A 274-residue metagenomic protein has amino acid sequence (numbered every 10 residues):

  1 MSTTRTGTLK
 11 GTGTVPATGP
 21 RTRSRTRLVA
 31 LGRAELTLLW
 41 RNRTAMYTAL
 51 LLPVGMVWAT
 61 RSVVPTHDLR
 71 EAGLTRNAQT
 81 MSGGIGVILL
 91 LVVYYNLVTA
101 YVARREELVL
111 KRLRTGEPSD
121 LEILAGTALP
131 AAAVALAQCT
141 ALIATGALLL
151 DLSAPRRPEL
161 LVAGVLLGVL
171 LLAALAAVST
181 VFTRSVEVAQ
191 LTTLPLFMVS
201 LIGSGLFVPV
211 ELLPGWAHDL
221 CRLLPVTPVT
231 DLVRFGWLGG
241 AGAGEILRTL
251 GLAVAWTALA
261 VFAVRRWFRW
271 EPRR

Functional and structural regions predicted by a protein language model:
S2-G7, G13-G32, W216-V226: Short, membrane-interfacial amphipathic segments enriched in basic
T4, R23, R27, R33-E107 (+6 more regions): Transmembrane helix-boundary elements of multi-pass transport/secretion proteins, especially ABC-type permease modules
A30, A34-L38, K111-T115, R184 (+2 more regions): Short amphipathic alpha-helical coupling elements at transmembrane boundaries
T44-A45, E122, V188, D219: Residue-level recognition of membrane-helix boundary sites in multi-pass small-molecule transporters
A59-T66, T180-L223: Transmembrane helix segments
R61-S62, A103, R112, A147 (+7 more regions): Transmembrane helix-loop junction
R70-E71, S204-L259: Membrane-interfacial helix-loop-helix junctions in multi-pass membrane proteins
A100-A132: Helix-loop-helix units of permease transmembrane domains in multi-pass membrane transporters, especially ABC
